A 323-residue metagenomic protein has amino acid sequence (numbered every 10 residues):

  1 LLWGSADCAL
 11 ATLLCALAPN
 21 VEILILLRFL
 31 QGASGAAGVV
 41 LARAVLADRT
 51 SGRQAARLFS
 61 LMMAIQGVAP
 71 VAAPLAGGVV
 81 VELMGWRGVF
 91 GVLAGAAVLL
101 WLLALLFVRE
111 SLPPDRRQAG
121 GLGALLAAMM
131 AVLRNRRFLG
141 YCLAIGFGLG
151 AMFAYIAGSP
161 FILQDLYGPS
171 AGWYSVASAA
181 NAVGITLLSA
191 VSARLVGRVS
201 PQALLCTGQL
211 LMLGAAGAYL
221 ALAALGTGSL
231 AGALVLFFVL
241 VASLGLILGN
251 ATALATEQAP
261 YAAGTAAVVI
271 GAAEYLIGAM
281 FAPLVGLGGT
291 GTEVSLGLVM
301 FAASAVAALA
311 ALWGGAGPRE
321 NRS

Functional and structural regions predicted by a protein language model:
W3, D7-L14, E22-L30, A231-F237: Paired small-residue
L17-I23, S34, L222-A223: Helix-breaking motifs and short loop linkers at transmembrane-helix boundaries and internal kinks in secondary membrane
I23, S60-L106: Helix-loop-helix hairpin linking two adjacent transmembrane segments in secondary transporters
L27-V68: Cytoplasmic helix-loop-helix junction between adjacent transmembrane helices in 12-TM secondary transporters
S111-C142: Juxtamembrane intracellular "pre-TM" segments in multi-pass secondary transporters
L188-Q202: Helix-to-loop junctions at the C-terminal end of transmembrane segments in multipass secondary transporters
L205-L248: C-terminal transmembrane helical hairpin of 12-TM major facilitator-type secondary transporters
L254-T290, M300: A late C-terminal transmembrane helix in Major Facilitator Superfamily
